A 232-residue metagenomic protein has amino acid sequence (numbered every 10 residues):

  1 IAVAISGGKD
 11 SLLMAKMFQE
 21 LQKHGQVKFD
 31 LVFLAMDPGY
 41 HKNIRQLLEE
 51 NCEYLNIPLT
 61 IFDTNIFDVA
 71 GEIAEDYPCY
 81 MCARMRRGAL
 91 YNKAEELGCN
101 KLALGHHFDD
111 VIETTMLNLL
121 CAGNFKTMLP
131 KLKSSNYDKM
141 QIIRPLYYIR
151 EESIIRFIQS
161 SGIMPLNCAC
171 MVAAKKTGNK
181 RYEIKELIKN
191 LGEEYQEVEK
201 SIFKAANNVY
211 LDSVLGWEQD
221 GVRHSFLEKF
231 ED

Functional and structural regions predicted by a protein language model:
I1, I5-G7, F29-V32, M85 (+2 more regions): AMP-forming adenylation/ATP pyrophosphatase catalytic core
I1-L117, C121-N124, L129, E152-S160: ATP-dependent adenylation/nucleotidyltransferase module used to activate substrates
D37-G39, N65-F67, S134, Y148 (+2 more regions): Short, solvent-exposed coil/turn elements at secondary-structure transition points
I44, P78, M116, L120 (+5 more regions): Alpha-helix boundary/capping detector
M81, A103, P145, I149 (+2 more regions): A short glycine-/small-residue-rich loop at the edge of a beta-strand within enzyme catalytic domains
A83-L97, K131-Y137, I188-A205: Short, basic, helix/turn surface patches
D109-E183, L187-I188: Catalytic subdomain that performs nucleotidyl-dependent activation
I163-D232: The feature marks non-catalytic terminal segments
